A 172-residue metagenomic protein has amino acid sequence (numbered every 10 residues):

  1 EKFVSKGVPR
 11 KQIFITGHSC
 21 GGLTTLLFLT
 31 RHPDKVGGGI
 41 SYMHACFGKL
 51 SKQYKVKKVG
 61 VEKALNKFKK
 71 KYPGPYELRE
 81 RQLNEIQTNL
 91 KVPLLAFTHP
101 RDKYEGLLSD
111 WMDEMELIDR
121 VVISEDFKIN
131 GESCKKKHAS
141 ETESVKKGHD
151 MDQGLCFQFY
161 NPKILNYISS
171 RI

Functional and structural regions predicted by a protein language model:
E1-G7: Alpha/beta-hydrolase active-site loop
P9-K11, K91: Active-site acidic short loop of glycosyltransferases
K11-V59: Primarily recognizes the serine-hydrolase "nucleophile elbow" in alpha/beta-hydrolase and SGNH/GDSL folds
H18-S19, Y42-A45, F97-R101, D126-F127: Active-site-proximal beta-strand/loop segments in catalytic clefts of secreted hydrolases
K49-D119, I123: The feature captures the conserved acid-bearing segment of alpha/beta-hydrolase catalytic domains
R120-I172: C-terminal catalytic histidine-bearing segment of alpha/beta-hydrolase fold enzymes
